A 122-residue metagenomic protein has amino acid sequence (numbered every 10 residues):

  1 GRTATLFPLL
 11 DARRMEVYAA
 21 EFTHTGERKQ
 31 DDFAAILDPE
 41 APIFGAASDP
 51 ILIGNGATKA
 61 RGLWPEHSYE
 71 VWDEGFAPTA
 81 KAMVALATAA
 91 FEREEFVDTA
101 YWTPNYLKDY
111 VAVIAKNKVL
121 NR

Functional and structural regions predicted by a protein language model:
G1-P78, E92, Y106, V111-A112: Surface "functional belts" at beta-alpha junctions
D73-R122: Acyltransferase
